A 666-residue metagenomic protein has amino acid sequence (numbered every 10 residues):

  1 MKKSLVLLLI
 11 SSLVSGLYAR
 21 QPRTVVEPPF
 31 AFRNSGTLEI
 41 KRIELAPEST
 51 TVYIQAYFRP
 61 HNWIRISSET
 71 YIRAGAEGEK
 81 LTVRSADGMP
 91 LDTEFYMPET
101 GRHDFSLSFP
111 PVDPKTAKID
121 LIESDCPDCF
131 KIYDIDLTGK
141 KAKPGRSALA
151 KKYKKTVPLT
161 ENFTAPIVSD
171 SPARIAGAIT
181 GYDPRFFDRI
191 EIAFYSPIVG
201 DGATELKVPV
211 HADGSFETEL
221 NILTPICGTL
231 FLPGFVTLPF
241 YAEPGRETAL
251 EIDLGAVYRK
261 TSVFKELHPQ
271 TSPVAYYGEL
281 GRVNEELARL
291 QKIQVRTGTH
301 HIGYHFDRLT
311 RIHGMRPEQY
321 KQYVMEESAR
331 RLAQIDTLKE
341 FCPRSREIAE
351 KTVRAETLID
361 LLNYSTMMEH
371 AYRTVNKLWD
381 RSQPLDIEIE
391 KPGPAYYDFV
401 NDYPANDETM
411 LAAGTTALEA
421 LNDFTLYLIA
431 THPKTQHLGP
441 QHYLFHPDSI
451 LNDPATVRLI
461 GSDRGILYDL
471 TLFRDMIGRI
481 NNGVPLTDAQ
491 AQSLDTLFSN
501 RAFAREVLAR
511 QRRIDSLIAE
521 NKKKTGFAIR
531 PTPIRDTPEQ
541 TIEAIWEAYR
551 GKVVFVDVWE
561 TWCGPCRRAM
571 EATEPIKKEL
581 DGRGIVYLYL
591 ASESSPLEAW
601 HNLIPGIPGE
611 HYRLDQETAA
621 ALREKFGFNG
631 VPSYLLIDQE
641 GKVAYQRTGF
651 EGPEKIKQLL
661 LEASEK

Functional and structural regions predicted by a protein language model:
M1-T24, A663: Bacterial Sec-dependent N-terminal signal peptides
R20-L149: Conserved functional micro-motifs across diverse proteins
D134-F341: A non-transmembrane, solvent-exposed segment enriched in polar/low-complexity residues
L254-G551: Oxidative protein folding and maturation machinery
R550, V558-P575: Conserved redox-active cysteine motifs that mediate thiol-disulfide chemistry, especially di-cysteine Cys-X(1-2)-Cys
R550-V554, R583-V586, I607-G609, Q639: Loop/turn elements at helix/coil->beta-strand transitions in domains of secreted/extracellular proteins
R568-P605, E617-E624: Structural microenvironment flanking redox-active thiols in thiol-disulfide oxidoreductases
E617-L661: Thiol/disulfide oxidoreductase modules built on the thioredoxin-like
